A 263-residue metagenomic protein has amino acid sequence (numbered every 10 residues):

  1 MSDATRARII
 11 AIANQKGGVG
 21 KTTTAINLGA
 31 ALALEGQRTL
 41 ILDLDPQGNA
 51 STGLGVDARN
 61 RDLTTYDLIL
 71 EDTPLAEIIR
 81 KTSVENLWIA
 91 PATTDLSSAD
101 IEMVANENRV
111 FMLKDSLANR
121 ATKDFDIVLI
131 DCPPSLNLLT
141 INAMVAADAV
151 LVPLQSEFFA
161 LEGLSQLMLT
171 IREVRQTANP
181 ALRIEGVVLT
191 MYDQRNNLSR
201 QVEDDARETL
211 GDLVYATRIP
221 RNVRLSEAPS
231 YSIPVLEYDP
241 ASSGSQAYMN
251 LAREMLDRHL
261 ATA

Functional and structural regions predicted by a protein language model:
M1-A263: P-loop NTP-binding core
